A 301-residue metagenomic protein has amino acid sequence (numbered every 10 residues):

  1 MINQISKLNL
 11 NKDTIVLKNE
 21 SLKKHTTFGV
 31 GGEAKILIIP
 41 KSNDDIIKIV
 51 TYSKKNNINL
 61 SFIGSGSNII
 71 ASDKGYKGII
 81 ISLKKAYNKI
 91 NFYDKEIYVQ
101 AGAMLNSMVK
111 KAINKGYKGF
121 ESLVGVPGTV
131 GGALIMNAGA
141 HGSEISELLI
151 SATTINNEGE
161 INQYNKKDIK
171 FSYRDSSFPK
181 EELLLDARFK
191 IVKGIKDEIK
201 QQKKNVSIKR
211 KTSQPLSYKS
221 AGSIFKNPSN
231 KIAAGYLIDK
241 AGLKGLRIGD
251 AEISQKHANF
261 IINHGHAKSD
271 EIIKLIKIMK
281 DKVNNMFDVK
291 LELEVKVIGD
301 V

Functional and structural regions predicted by a protein language model:
M1-V130: Anion-binding (especially nucleotide phosphate/pyrophosphate-binding) glycine-rich loop and adjoining beta-alpha core
I15-N19, I36, S53, L105-K110 (+4 more regions): Short low-complexity stretches enriched in small and charged residues
L17, K24, I69, I155-K274 (+2 more regions): Phosphate/pyrophosphate- and phosphate-bearing ligand-binding catalytic cores of soluble enzymes
G31-G32, I36-N43, I70-N88, I135-K166 (+1 more regions): Structural signature of FAD isoalloxazine-binding scaffolds in flavoprotein oxidoreductases
N56, I63-S65, L148, Y218-K219 (+1 more regions): Short, basic and Ser/Thr-rich N-terminal targeting/leader segments
N114-I150, N156, S220, K226: A gly/ser-rich beta-alpha-beta helix-loop segment of oxidoreductase catalytic cores
